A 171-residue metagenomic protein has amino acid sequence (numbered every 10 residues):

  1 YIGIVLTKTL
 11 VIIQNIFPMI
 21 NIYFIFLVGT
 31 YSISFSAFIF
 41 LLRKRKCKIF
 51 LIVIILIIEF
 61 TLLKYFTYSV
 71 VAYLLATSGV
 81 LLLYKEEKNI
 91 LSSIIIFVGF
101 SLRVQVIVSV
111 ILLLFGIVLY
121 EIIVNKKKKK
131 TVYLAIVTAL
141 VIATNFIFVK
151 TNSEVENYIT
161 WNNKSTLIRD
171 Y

Functional and structural regions predicted by a protein language model:
Y1-T30: Short hydrophobic/aromatic helix or loop-helix immediately within or flanking a transmembrane segment in polytopic
V28-K46: Transmembrane-helix motifs of polytopic, lipid-linked glycan transferases
L42-K48, K85-K88, E121-V132: Membrane-interface helix-boundary motifs at transmembrane edges
I52-A76, S101: Aromatic- and kink-enriched transmembrane "portal" helix at the membrane-lumen/periplasm boundary that abuts
I57-E59, I90-V106, F115, T138-T144: Membrane-interface alpha helices of multi-pass inner-membrane proteins
S78-L91: Membrane-interface transmembrane helices that cradle and orient dolichyl/undecaprenyl
S109-A139: Perimembrane helix-loop-helix junctions
T131-Y171: Juxtamembrane membrane-water interface segments immediately following transmembrane helices in multi-pass
